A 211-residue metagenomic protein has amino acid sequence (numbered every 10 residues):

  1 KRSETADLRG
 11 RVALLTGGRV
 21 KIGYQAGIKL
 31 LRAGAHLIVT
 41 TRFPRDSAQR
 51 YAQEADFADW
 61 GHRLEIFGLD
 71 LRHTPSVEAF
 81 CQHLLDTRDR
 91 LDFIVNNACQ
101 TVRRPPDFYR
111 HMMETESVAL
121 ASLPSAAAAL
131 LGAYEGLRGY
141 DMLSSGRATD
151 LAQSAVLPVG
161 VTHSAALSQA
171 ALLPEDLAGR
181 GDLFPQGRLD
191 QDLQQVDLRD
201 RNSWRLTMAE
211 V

Functional and structural regions predicted by a protein language model:
K1-F93, N97-V211: Short-chain dehydrogenase/reductase
